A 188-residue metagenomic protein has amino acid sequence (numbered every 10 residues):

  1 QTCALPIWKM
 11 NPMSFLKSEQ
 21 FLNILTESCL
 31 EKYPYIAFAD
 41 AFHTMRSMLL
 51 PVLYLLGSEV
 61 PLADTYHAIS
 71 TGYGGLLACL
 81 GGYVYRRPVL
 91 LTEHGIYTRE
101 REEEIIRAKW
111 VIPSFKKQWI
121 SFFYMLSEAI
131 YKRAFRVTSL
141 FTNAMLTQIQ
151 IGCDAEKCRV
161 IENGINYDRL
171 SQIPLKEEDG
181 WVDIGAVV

Functional and structural regions predicted by a protein language model:
T2-L5: Short, small-residue-biased leader/transition segments that mark boundaries at the very start of proteins
E27-M48: A short, charged, and often flexible helix/loop element on the N-terminal side of the glycosyltransferase catalytic
L53-L62, Y97, F115-V137: Membrane-proximal helix-turn-helix segments that form the acceptor-binding/catalytic region of lipid-linked
G57-G75, V84-L90, H94: Short N-terminal targeting/anchoring amphipathic segment
A68, S139-L140: Short beta-strand scaffold positions
E93-I96, E162-N163: Histidine-centered beta-alpha loop that forms part of the nucleotide-sugar donor binding/catalytic region in diverse
N143, G164: Carbohydrate-associated surface elements
R169, P174-V188: Conserved donor-binding/catalytic core segment of Leloir-type glycosyltransferases
